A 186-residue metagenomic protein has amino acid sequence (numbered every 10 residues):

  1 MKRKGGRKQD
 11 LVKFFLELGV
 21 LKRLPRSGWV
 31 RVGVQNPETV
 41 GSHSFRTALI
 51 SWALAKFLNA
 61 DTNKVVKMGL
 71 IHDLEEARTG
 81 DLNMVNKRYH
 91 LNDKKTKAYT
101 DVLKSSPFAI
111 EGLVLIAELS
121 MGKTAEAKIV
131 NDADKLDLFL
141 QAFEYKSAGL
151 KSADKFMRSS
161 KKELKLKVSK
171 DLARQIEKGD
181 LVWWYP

Functional and structural regions predicted by a protein language model:
M1-P186: Alpha-helical, largely C-terminal catalytic domains that coordinate divalent metal ions via clustered Asp/Glu/His
